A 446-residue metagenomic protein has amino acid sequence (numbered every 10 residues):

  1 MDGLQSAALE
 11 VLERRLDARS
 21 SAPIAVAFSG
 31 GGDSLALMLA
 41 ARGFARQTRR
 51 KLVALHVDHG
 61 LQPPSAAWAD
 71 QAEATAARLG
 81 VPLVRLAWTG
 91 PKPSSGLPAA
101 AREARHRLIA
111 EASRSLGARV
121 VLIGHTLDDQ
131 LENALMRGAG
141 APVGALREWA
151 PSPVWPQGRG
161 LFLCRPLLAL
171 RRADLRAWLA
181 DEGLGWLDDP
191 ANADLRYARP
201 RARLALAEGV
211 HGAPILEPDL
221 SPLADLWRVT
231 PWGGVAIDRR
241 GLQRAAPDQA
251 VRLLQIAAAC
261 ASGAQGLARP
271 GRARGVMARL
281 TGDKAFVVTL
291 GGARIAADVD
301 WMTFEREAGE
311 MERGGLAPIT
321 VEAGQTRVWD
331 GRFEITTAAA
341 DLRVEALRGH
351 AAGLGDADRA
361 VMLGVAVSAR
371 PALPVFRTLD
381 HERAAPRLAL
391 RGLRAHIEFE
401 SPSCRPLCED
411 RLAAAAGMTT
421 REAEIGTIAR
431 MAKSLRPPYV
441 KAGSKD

Functional and structural regions predicted by a protein language model:
M1-V143, A173, D380: ATP-dependent adenylation/nucleotidyltransferase module used to activate substrates
D2, S95-L97, R201, S401-R411: Secondary-structure junction/capping motif
L9, E13-I24, S29-G30, V53 (+4 more regions): AMP-forming adenylation/ATP pyrophosphatase catalytic core
A40-F44, W68, L86-P91, A112 (+11 more regions): Bulky hydrophobic/aromatic packing residues
L61-A66, A193-R196, A285, E307: Acidic, metal-coordinating catalytic cores used for nucleic-acid/nucleotide bond scission and strand-transfer chemistry
E73-A76, E103-R105, A141-V143, G183-G185 (+2 more regions): Short, low-complexity, polar/charged sequence segments that are solvent-exposed and flexible
G80-V84, A110-R114, E148-S152, A191-N192 (+2 more regions): Short, surface-exposed, polar/charged, turn-prone segments marking secondary-structure boundaries
R119, G124-G275: Flexible helical/loop "lid" subdomain adjacent to adenine-nucleotide binding pockets
